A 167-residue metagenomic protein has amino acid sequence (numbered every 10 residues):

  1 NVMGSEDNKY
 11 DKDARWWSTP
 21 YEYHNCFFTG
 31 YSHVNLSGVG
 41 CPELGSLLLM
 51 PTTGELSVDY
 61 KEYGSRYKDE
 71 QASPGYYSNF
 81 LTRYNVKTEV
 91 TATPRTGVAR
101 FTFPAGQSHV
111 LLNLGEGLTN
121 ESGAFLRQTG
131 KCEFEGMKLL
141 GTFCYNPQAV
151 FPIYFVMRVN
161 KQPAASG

Functional and structural regions predicted by a protein language model:
N1-G167: Accessory carbohydrate-recognition regions in carbohydrate-active enzymes
